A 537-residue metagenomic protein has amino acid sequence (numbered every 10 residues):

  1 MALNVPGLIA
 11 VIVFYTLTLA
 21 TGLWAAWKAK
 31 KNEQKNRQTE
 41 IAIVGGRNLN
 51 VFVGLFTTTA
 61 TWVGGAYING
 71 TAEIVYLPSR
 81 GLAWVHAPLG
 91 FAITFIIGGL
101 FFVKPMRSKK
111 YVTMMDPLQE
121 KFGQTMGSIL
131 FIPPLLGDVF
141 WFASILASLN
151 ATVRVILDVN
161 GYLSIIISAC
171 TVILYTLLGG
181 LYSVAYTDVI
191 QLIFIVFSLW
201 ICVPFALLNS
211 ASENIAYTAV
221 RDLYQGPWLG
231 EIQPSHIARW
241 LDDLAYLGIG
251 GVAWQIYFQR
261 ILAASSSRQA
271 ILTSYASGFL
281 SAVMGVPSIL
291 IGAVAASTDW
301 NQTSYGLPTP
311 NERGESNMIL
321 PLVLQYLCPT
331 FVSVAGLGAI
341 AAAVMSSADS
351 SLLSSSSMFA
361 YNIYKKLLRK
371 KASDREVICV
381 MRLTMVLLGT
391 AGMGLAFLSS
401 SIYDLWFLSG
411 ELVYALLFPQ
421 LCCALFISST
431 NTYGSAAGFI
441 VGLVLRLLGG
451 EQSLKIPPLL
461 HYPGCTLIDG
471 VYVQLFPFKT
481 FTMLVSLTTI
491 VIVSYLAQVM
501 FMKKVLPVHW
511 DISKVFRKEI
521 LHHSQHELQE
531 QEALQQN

Functional and structural regions predicted by a protein language model:
M1-N537: Membrane-embedded helix-loop-helix hairpins and adjacent transmembrane boundary segments in multi-pass transporters
